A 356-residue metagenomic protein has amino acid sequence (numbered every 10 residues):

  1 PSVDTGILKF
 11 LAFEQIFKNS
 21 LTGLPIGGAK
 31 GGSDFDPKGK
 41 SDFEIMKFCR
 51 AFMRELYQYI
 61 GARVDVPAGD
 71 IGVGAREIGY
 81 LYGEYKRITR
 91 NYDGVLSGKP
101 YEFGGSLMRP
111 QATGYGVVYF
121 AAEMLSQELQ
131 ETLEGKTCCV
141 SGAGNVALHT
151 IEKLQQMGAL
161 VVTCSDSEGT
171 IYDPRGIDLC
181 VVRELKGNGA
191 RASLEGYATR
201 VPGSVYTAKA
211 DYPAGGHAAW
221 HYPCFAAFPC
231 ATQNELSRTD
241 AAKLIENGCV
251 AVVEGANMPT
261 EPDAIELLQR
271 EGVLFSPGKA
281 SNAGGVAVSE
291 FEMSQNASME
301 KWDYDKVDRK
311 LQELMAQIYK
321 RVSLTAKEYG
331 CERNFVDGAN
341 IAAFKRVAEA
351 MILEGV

Functional and structural regions predicted by a protein language model:
P1-L107, R346-E354: N-terminal ligand-binding/catalytic initiation module
G23, I60-G69, Y92-G94, L129-T137 (+1 more regions): Flexible, glycine/charged-enriched surface loops at secondary-structure junctions
I60-R63, T132-G135, Y222-F225, L244-A251 (+1 more regions): Short, surface-exposed connector motifs at secondary-structure boundaries
V64-A68, Y92-L96, V140, T163-D166 (+4 more regions): General beta-strand structural signal in soluble alpha/beta enzymes
G105-P223: Glycine-rich phosphate/diphosphate-binding loop of Rossmann-like nucleotide-binding domains
M124-L125, K243-V356: Adenosine-phosphate binding glycine-rich loop
D211-C224, N234-A251: Rossmann-fold NAD(P) dinucleotide-binding segment
